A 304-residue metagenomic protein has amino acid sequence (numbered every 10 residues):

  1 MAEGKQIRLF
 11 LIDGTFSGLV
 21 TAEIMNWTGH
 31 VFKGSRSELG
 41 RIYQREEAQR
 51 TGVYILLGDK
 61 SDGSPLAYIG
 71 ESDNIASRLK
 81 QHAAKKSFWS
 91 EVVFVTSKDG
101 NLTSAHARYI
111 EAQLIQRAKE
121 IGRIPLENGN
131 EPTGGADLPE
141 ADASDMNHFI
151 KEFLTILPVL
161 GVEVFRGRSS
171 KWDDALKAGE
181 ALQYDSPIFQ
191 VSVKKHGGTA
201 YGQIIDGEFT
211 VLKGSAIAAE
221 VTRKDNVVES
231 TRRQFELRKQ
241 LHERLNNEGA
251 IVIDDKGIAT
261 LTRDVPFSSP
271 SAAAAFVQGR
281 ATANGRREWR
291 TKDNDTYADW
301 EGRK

Functional and structural regions predicted by a protein language model:
M1-T51, S61-G63, A76-T262, D293-K304: Boundary/linker segments flanking structured domains
Y54-L56, P65-D73, A273: GIY-YIG nuclease signature motif recognition
G58-K60, S72-N74, D99, V265 (+1 more regions): Short, flexible loop/turn elements at secondary-structure junctions
G63-S64, A283: Short loop/turn segments at connectors of secondary-structure elements within structured domains
T262-K304: Positively charged interface segments
